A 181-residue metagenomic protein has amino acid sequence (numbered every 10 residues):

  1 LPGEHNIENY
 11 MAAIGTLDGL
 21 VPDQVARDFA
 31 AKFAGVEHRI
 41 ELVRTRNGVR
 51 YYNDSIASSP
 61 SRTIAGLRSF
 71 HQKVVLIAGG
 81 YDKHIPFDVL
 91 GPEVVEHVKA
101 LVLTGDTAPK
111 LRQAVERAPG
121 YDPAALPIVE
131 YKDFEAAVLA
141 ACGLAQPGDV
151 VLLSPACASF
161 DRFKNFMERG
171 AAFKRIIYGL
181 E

Functional and structural regions predicted by a protein language model:
L1-V98: Nucleotide phosphate-binding/pyrophosphate-handling subdomain across enzymes that bind or process nucleotide phosphates
D54-S55, G79-G80, T104, V129 (+1 more regions): Glycine- and other small-residue-rich loops at beta-strand/loop junctions that grip anionic moieties
V89-G148: C-terminal helical cap/extension that packs against the catalytic core of soluble nucleotide-cofactor enzymes
K110, S159-D161: Short glycine-rich, flexible loops that bind phosphorylated cofactors or substrates
G143, D161, A172-E181: Phosphate-binding loop of NTP-binding sites
L152-A156: Short beta-strands and strand-loop turn motifs
F163-F166: Short, solvent-exposed loop/turn segments at secondary-structure boundaries
